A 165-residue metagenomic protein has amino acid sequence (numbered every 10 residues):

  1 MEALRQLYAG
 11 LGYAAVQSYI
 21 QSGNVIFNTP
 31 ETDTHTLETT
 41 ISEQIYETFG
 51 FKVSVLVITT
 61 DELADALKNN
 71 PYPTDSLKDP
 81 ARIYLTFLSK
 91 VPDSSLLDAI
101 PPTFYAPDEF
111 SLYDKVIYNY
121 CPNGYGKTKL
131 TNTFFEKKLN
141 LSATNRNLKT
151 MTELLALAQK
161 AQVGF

Functional and structural regions predicted by a protein language model:
M1-F165: Surface-exposed, charge/polar-rich loops and edge strands
